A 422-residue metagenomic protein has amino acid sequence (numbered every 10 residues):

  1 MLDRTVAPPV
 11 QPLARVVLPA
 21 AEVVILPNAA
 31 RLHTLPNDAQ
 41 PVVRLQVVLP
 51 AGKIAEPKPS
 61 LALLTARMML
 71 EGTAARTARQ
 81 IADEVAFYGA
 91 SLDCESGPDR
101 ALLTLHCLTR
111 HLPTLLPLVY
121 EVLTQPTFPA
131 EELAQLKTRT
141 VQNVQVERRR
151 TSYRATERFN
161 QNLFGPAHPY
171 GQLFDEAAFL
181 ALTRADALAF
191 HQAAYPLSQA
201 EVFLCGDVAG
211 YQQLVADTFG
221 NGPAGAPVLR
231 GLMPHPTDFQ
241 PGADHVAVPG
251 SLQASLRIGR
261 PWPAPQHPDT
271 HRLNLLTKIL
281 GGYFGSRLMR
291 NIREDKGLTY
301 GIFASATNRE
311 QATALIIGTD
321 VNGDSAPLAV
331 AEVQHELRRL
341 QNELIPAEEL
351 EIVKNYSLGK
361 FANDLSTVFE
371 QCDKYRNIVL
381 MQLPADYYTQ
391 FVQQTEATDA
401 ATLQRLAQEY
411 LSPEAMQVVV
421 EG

Functional and structural regions predicted by a protein language model:
M1-D83, L188-N291, V330, Q334 (+1 more regions): His/Glu-rich zincin catalytic helix
M1-V6, Q80-L229, E294-G422: Charge-rich, well-structured scaffold segments of protease-associated domains
